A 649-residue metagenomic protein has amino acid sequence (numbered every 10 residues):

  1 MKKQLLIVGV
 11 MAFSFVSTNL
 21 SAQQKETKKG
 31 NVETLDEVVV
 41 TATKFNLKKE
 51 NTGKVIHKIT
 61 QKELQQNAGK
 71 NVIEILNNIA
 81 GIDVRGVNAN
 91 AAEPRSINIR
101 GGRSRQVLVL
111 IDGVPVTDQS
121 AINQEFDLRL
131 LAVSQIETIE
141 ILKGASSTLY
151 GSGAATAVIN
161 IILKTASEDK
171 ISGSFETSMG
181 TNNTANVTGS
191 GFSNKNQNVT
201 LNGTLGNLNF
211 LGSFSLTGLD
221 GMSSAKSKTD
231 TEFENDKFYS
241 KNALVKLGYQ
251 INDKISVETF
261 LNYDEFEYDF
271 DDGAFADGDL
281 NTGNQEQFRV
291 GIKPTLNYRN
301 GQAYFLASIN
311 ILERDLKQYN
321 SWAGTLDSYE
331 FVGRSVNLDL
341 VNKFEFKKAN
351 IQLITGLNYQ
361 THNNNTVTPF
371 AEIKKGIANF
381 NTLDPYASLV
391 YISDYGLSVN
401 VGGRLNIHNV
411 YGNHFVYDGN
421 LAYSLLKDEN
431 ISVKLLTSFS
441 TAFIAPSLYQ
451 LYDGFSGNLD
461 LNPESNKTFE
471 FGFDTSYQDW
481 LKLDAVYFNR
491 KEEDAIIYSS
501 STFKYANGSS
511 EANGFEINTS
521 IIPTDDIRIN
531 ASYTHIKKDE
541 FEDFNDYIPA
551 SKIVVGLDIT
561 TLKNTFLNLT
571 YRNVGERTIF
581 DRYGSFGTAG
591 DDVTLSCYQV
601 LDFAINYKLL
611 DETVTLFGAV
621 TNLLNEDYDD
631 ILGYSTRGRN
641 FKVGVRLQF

Functional and structural regions predicted by a protein language model:
Q24-K25, L219-A225, T229-L244, G248-S335: Flexible loop and strand-edge segments within Gram-negative outer membrane beta-barrel domains
E37, V72-I75, R95-N98, L110 (+5 more regions): N-terminal periplasmic accessory domains that precede and gate Gram-negative outer-membrane beta-barrel machines
E37-N67, S96: N-terminal periplasmic "start-of-domain" segments of outer-membrane beta-barrel proteins
I73, N77-P115: Extracytoplasmic beta-strand/coil segments of soluble accessory domains associated with Gram-negative outer-membrane
P115-K143: Short acidic/polar hinge/loop motifs at secondary-structure boundaries that mediate gating or recognition
E176, Y391-V399, Y487-K491, A506-Y583 (+3 more regions): Gram-negative outer-membrane beta-barrel transporters
N252, I354, N358-H362, A371-R490 (+3 more regions): Structural signature of Gram-negative outer-membrane beta-barrels, strongest in the C-terminal barrel of TonB-dependent
A276-N297, F331, K434-I522, N545-S551 (+1 more regions): Outer-membrane beta-barrel signature, preferentially recognizing the C-terminal barrel domain of Gram-negative
